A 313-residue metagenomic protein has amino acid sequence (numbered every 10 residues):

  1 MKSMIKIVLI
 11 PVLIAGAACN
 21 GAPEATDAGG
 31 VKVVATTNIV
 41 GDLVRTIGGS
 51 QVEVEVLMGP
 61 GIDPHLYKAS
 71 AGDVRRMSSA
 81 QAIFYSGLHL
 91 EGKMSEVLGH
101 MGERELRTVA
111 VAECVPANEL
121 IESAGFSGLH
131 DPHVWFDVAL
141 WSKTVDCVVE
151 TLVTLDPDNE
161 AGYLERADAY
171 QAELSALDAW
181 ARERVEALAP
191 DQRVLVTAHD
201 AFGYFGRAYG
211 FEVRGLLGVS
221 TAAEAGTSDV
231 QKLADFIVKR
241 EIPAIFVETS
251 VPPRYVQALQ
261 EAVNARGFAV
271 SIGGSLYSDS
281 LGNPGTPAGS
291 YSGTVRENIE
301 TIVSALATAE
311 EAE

Functional and structural regions predicted by a protein language model:
M1-I7: Positively charged n-region of N-terminal signal peptides that target proteins for export
I7-G16: Bacterial N-terminal signal peptides
C19-E313: Extracytoplasmic metal-acquisition and chelation regions
